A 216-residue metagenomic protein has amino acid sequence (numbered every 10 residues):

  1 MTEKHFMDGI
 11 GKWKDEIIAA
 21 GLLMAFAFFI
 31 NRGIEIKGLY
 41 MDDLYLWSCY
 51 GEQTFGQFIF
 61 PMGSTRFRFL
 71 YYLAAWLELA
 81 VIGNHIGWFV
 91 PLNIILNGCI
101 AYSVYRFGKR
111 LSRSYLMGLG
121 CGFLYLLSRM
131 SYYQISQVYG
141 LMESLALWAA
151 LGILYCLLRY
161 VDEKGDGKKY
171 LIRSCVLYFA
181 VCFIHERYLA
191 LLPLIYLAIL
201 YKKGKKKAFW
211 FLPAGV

Functional and structural regions predicted by a protein language model:
M1-F29: Start-transfer (signal-anchor) and selected internal transmembrane alpha helices of multi-pass inner/ER membrane
P61-G83: Short hydrophobic/aromatic helix or loop-helix immediately within or flanking a transmembrane segment in polytopic
P91-S112, G152-C156: Transmembrane-helix motifs of polytopic, lipid-linked glycan transferases
V104-M130, L147-W148: Transmembrane-helix signature of polytopic, membrane-embedded enzymes that assemble or transfer cell-envelope glycans
F123, Y132-G152, I184: Multi-pass, polyprenyl lipid-linked donor-dependent membrane glycosyltransferases
L145, A150-L171, V181: Membrane-interface transmembrane helices that cradle and orient dolichyl/undecaprenyl
K169-H185, L191-Y196: Membrane-interface alpha helices of multi-pass inner-membrane proteins
A190-V216: Perimembrane helix-loop-helix junctions
